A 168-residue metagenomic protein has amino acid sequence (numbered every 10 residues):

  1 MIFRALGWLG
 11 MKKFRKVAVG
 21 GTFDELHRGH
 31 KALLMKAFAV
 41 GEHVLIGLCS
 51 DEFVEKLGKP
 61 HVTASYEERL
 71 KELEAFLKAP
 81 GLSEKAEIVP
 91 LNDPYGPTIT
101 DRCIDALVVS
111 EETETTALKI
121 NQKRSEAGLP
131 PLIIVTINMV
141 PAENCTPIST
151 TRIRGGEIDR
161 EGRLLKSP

Functional and structural regions predicted by a protein language model:
M1-P168: Nucleotidyltransferase catalytic core that binds NTPs
